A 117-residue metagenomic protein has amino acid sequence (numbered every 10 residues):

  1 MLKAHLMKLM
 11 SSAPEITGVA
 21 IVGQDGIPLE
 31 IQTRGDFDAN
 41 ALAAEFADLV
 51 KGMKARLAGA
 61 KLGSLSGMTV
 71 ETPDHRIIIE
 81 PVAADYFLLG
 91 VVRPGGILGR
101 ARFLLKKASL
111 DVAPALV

Functional and structural regions predicted by a protein language model:
M1-V117: Non-catalytic interaction/Regulatory regions outside core domains
